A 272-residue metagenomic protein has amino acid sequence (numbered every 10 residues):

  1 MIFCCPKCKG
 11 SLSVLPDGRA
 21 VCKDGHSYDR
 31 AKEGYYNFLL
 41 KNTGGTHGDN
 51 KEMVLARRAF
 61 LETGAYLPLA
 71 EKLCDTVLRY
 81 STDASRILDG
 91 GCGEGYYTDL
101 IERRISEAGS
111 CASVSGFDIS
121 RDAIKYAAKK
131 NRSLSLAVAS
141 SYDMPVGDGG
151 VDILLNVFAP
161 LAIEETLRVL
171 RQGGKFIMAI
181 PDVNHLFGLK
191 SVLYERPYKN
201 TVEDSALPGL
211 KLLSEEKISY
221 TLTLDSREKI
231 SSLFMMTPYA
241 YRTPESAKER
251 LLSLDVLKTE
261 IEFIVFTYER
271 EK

Functional and structural regions predicted by a protein language model:
M1-T46: N-terminal auxiliary segments of SAM/dcSAM-dependent transferases
T46-K72, T76: Class I SAM-dependent methyltransferase Rossmann-like catalytic core, especially the SAM/SAH-binding loop
R86-D89, E94-D143: Class I SAM-dependent methyltransferase SAM/SAH-binding core
Y142-I153: A short acidic, Gly/Pro-enriched loop at the edge of an enzyme's catalytic core that lines a small-molecule cofactor
V151-E165, I180: A short SAM/SAH-binding and catalytic strip from SAM-dependent methyltransferases
L170-R171: Helix-to-beta-strand junctions that scaffold the AdoMet/dcAdoMet cofactor pocket in Class I SAM-dependent enzymes
G174-V183: Conserved beta-strand signature within the Rossmann-like core of class I S-adenosyl-L-methionine
I218-K272: Conserved Class I S-adenosyl-L-methionine
